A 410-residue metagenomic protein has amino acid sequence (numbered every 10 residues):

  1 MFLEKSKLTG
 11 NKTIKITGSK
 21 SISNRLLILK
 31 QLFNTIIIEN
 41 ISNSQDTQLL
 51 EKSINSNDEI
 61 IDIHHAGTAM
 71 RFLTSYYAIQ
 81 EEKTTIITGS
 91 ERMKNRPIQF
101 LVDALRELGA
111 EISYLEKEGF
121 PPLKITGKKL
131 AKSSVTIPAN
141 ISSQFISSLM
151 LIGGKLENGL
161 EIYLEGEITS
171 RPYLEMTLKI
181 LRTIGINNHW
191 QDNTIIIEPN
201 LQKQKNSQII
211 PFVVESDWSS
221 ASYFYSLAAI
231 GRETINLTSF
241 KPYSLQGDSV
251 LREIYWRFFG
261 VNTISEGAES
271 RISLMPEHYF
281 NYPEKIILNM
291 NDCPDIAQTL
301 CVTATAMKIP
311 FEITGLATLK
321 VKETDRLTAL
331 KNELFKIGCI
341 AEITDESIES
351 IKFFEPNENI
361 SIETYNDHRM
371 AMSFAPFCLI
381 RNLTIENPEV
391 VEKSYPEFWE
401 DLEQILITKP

Functional and structural regions predicted by a protein language model:
M1-P410: Short, structured segments at the rim of ligand-binding sites
